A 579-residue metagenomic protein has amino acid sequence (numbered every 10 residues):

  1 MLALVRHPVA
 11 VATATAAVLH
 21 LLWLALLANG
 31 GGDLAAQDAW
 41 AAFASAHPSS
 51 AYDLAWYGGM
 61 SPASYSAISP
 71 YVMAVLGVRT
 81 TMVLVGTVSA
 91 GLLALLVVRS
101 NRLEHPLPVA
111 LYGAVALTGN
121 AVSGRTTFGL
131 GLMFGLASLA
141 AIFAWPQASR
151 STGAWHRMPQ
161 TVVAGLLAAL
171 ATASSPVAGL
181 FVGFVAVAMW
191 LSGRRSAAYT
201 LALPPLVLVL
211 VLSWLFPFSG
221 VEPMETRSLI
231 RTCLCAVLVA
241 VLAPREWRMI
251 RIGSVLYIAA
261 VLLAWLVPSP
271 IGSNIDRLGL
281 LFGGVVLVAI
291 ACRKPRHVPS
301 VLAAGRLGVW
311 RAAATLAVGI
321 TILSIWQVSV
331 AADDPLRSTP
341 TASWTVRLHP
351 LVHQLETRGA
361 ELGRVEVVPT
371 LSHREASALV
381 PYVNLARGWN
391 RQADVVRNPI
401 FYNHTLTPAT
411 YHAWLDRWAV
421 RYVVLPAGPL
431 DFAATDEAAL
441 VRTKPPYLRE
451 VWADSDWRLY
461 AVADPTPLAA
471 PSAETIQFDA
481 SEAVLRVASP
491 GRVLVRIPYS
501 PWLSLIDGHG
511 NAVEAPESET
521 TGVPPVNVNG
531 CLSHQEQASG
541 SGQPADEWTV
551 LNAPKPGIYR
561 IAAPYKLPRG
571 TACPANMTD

Functional and structural regions predicted by a protein language model:
M1-L22, T578-D579: Start-transfer (signal-anchor) and selected internal transmembrane alpha helices of multi-pass inner/ER membrane
M1-L4, W56, F143-T161, L191-Y199 (+1 more regions): Membrane-interface junctions at the ends of membrane-embedded or membrane-associated helices
A16, G91-L95, H105-P146, P159-W190 (+3 more regions): Membrane-embedded helix bundles of polyisoprenyl
L21-P108, Y112-L132, L136, S151 (+4 more regions): Active-site lumenal/periplasmic loops and adjacent helix-entry segments of GT-C-fold, multi-pass membrane
A28-Q37, H47-S50, Y57, G131 (+3 more regions): Transmembrane catalytic cores of multi-pass membrane glycosyltransferases and polysaccharide-assembly enzymes
L95, A137-A144, A186-L191, V237-P244 (+1 more regions): Transmembrane alpha-helices and membrane-interface helical segments of multi-pass integral membrane enzymes
G305-D333: Internal/C-terminal transmembrane anchor helices
V330-D579: Extracytoplasmic
